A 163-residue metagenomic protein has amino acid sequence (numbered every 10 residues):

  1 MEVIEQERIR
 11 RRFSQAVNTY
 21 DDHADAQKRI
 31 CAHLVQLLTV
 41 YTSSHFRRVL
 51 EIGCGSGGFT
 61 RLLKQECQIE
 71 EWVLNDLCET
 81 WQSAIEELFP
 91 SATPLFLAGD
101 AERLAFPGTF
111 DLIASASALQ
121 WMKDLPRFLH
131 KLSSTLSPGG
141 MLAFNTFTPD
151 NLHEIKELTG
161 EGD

Functional and structural regions predicted by a protein language model:
M1-N18: N-terminal, positively charged/glycine-rich alpha-helical extensions of SAM-dependent methyltransferases
D25-H45: Conserved alpha-helix/loop element of class I SAM-dependent methyltransferases that forms part of the SAM/SAH-binding
V35, K64, L129-S133: A structural alpha-helix within SAM-dependent methyltransferase catalytic domains
R48-L104: Class I SAM-dependent methyltransferase SAM/SAH-binding core
E102-I113: A short acidic, Gly/Pro-enriched loop at the edge of an enzyme's catalytic core that lines a small-molecule cofactor
L112-D124: A short SAM/SAH-binding and catalytic strip from SAM-dependent methyltransferases
P126-M141: A short glycine-rich, Lys/Arg-flanked "PGG" loop and its adjoining helix->strand segment in the class I
M141-D163: Conserved class I S-adenosyl-L-methionine
